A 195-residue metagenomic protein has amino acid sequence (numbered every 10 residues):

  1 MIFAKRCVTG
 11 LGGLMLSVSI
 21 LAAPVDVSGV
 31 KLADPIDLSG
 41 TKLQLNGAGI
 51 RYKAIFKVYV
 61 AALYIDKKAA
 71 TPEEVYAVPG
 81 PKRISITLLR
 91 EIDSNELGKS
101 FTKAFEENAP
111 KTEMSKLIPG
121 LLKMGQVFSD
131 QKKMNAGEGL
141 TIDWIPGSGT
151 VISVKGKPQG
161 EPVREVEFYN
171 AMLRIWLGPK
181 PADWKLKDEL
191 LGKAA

Functional and structural regions predicted by a protein language model:
M1-L11: Bacterial N-terminal signal peptides that target proteins for export
S17-S19: N-terminal signal peptide c-region/cleavage motif recognized by signal peptidases
A23-A77: N-terminal secretory signal peptides
I36, I152-S153: Short aromatic-centered micro-motifs
A69-G147: Mid-length scaffold segments of soluble, non-membrane domains
V154-P158: Short strand-turn-strand beta-turns centered on an Asx-Gly dipeptide
E161-L186: Flexible glycine-rich active-site/ligand-binding loops centered on an Asp-His dyad
W184-A195: Cysteine/selenocysteine-centered motifs that mediate thiol-based redox chemistry or coordinate metal-sulfur cofactors
